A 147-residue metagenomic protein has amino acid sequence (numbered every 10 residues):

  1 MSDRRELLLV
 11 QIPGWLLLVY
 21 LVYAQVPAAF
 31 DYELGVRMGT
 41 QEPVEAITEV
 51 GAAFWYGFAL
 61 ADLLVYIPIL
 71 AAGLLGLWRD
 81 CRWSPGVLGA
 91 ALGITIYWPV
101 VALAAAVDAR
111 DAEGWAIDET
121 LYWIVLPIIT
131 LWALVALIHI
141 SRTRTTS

Functional and structural regions predicted by a protein language model:
M1-S147: Topology signature of small-to-medium multi-pass alpha-helical membrane proteins
